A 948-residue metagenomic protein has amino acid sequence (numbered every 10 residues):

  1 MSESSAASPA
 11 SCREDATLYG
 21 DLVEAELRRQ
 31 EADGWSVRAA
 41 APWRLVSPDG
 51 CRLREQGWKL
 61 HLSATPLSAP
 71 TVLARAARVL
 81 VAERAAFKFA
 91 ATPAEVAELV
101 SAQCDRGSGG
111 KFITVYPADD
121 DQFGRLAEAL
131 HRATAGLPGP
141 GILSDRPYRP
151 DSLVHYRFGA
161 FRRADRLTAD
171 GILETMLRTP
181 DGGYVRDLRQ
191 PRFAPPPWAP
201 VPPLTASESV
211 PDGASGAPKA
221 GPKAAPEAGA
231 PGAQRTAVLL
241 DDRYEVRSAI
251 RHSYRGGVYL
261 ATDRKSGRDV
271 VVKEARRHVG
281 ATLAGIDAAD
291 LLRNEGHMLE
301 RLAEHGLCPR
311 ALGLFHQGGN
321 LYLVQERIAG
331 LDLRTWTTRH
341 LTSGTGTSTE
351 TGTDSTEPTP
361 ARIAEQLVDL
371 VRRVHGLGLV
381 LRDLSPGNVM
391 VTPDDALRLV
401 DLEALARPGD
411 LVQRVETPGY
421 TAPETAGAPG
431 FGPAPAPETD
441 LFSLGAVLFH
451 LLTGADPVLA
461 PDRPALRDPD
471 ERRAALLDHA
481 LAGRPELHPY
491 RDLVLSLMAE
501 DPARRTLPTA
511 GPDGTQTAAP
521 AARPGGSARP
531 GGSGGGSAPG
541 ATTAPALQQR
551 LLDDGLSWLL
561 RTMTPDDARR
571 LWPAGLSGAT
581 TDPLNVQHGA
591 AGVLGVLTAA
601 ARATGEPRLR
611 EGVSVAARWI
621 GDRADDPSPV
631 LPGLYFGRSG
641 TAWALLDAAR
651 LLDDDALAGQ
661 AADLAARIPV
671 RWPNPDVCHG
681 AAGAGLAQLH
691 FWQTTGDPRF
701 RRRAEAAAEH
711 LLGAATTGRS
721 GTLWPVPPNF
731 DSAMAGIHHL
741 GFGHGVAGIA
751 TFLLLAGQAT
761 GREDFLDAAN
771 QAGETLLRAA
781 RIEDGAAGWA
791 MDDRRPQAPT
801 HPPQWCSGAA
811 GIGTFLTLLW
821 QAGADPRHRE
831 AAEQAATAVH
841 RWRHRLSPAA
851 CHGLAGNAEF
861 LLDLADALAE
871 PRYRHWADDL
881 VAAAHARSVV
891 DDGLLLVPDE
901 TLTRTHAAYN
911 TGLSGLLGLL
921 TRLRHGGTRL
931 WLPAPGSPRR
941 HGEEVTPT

Functional and structural regions predicted by a protein language model:
M1-G257, T262, A519-Q549: Phosphate/pyrophosphate-binding loops and the adjoining catalytic core of nucleotide-dependent enzymes
W58-H61, P66, Y254-R293: ATP-binding glycine-rich loop module of kinase domains
R310-L321: Short beta-strand micro-motifs within the conserved protein kinase catalytic domain, predominantly in the N-lobe
G319-D332: Conserved short submotifs of the Hanks-type protein kinase catalytic core that shape the nucleotide-binding pocket
I363-A364: Activation segment signature within eukaryotic-like protein kinase domains
H375-P386, V391: Catalytic-loop of the protein kinase fold
R523-P565, L755, L818, A838 (+6 more regions): Terminal, non-catalytic domain-edge segments
